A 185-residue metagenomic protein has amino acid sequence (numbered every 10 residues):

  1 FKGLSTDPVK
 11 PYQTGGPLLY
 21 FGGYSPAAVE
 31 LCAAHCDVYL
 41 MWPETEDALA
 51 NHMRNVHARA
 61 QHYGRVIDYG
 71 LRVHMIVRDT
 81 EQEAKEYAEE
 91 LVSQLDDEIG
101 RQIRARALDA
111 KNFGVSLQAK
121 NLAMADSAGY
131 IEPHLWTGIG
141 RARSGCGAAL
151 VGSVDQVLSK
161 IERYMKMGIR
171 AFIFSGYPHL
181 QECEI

Functional and structural regions predicted by a protein language model:
F1-Y12, E44-K166: An alpha-helical appendage that flanks or caps ligand/catalytic pockets
Y12-L18: A local structural motif
L19-G22, D37-M41, I67-V73, F172-F174: Hydrophobic faces of well-ordered beta-strands that scaffold small-molecule active sites in alpha/beta enzyme cores
V29-A33, E162: Alpha-helical segments flanking ligand/cofactor-binding loops in enzyme cores
A34-H35, M167: Structural motif
P43-E46, F174-E184: Glycine-rich, proline-tolerant flexible connector loops at the mouths of alpha/beta enzymes
Y63, E184-I185: Alpha-helix-loop-beta-strand connector modules within alpha/beta enzyme cores
